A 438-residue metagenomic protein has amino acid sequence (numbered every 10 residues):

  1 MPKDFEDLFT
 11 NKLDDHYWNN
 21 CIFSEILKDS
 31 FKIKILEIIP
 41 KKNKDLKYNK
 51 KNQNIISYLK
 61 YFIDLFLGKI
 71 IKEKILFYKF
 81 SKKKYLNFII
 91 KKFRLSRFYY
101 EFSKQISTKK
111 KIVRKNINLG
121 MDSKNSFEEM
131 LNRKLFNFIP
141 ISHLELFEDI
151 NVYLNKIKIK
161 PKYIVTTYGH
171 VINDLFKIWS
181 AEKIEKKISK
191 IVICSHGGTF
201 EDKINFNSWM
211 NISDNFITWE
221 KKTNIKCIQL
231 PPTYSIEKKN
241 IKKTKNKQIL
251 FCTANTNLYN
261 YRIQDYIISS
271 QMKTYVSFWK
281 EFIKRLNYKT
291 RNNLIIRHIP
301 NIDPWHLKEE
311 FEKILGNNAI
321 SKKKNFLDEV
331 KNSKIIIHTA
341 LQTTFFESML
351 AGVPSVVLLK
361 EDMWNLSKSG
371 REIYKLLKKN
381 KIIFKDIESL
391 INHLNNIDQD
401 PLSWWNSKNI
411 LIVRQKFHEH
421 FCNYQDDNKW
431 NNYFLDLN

Functional and structural regions predicted by a protein language model:
M1-N438: Catalytic-core helical/loop segments in enzymes performing group transfer/polymerization on anionic/lipid-linked
